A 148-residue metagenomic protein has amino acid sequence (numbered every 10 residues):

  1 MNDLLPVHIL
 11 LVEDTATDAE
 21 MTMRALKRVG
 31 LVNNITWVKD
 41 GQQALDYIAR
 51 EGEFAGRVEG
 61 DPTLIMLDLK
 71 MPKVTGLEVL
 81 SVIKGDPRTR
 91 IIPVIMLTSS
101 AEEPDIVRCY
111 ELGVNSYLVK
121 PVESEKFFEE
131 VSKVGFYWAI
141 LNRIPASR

Functional and structural regions predicted by a protein language model:
M1-L10, T15-N34, Q42-L45, A49 (+2 more regions): Non-catalytic signal-transmission and effector/linker regions of two-component phosphorelay proteins
W37, K73-V74: Residue-level signal for the "D+5" position in two-component response regulator receiver
L69-M71: Receiver (REC) domain active-site loop signature in two-component systems and cognate sites in sensor histidine kinases
D86, S100-A101: Short, conserved "switch-loop" micro-motifs in signal-transduction and mechanochemical regulators
N115: Short, glycine/charged-rich "phosphate-handling" switch motifs in NTP-dependent and phosphotransfer domains
K120: A Lys-centered signature of the CheY-like receiver
